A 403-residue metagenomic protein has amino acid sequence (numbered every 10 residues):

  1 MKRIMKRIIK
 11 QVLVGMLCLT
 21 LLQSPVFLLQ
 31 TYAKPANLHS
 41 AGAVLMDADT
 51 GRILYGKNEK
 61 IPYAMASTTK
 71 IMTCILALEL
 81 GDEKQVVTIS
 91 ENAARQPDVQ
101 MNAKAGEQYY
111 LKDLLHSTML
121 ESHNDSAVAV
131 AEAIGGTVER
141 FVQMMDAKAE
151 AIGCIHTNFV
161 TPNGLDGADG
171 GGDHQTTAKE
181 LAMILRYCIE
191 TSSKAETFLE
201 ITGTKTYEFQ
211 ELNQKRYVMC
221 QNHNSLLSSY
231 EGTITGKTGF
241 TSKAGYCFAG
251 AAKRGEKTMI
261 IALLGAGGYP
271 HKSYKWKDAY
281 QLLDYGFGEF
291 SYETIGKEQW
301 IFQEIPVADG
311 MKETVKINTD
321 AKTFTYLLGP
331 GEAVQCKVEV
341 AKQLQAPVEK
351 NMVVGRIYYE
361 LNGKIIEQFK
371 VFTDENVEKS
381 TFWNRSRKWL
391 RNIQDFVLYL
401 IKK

Functional and structural regions predicted by a protein language model:
M1-R7: N-terminal secretory signal peptides that target proteins for export/translocation
K2, V26, I75, G236-G239 (+1 more regions): Intrinsically disordered, low-complexity regions
R7-Q30: Sec-dependent N-terminal signal peptides of Gram-positive bacterial secreted proteins and lipoproteins
Q11-V12, I71, R254: Hydrophobic alpha-helical segments, especially transmembrane helices and their immediate juxtamembrane helical caps
Q23, L28-E196: Active-site-adjacent loops and short helices of periplasmic peptidoglycan-processing enzymes
I155, G172-K403: Domain-terminus/edge residues, biased toward the C-terminal soluble/receptor-binding domains of extracytoplasmic
